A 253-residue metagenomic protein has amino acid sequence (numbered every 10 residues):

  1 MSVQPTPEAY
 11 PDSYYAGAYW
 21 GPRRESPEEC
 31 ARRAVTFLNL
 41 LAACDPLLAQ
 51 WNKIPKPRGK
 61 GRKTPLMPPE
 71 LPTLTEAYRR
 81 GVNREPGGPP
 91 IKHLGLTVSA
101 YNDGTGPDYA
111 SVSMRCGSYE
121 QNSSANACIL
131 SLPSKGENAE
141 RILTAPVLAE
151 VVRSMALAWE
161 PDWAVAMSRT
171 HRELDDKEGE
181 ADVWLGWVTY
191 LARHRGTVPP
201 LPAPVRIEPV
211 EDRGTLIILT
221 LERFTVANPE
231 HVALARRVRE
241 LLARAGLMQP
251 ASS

Functional and structural regions predicted by a protein language model:
M1-K56, T170-S253: C-terminal interaction module
C44-D45, A49-M167: Internal, hydrophobic cores of structured domains that mediate oligomerization or house catalytic pockets within large
